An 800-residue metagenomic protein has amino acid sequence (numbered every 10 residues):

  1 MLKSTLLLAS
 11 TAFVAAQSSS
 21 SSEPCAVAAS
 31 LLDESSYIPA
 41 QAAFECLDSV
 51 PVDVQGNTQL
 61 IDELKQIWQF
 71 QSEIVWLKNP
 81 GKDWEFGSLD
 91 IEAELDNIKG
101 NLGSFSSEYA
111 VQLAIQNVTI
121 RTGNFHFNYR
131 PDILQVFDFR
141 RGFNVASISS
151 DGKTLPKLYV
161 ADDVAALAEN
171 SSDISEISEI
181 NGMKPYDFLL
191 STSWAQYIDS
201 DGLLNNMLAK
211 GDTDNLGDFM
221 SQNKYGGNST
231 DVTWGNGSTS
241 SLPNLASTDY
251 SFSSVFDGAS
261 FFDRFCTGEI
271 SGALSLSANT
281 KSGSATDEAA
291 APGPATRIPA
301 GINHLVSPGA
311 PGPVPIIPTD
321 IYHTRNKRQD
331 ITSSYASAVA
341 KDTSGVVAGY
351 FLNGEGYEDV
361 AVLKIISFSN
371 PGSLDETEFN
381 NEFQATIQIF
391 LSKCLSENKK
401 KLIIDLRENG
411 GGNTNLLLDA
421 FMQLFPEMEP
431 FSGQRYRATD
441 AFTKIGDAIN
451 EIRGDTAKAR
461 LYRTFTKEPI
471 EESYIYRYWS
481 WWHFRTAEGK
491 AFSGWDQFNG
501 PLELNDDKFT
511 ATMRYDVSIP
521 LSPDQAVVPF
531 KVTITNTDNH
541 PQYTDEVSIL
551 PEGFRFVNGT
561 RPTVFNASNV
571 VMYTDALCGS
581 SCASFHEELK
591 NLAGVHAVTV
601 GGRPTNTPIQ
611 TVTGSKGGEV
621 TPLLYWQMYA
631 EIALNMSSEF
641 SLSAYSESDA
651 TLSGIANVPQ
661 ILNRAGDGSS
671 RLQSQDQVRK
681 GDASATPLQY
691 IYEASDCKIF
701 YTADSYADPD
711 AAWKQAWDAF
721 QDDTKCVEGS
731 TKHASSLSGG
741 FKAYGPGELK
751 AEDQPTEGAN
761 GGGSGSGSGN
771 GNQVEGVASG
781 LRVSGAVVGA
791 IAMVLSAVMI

Functional and structural regions predicted by a protein language model:
M1-L8, G785-G789: Sec-dependent signal peptide recognition, specifically the positively charged N-region followed immediately by
M1-S4, L64-F70, M799-I800: Positively charged n-region of N-terminal signal peptides that target proteins for export
L2, A9-S30, L795-I800: N-terminal signal peptide
S18-L402, L406-L504, V571, A576 (+5 more regions): Flexible, low-complexity junctional segments that flank or bridge functional domains
S175, T414-Y706: Conserved acidic, small-residue-rich alpha-beta core segments centered on
L672-E748: C-terminal tail/extension regions appended to the core domain(s) of diverse proteins
A759-N772: Intrinsically disordered, low-complexity regions enriched in glycine and serine
E775-I800: Cleavable C-terminal sorting propeptides in eukaryotic secreted/cell-surface proteins
